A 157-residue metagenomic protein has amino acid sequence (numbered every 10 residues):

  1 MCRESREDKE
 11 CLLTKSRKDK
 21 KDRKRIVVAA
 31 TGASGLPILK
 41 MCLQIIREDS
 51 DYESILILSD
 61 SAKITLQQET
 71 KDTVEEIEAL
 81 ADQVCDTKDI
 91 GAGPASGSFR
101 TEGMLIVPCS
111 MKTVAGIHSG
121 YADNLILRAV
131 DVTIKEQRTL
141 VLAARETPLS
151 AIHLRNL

Functional and structural regions predicted by a protein language model:
E4-E7, R17: Threonine-centered tandem repeat motifs in low-complexity domains
E7-D8, E53: N-terminal functional modules and adjacent low-complexity/disordered segments of proteins
L13-V141, R145-L157: A cross-family phosphate/adenosyl-ligand binding-site feature
